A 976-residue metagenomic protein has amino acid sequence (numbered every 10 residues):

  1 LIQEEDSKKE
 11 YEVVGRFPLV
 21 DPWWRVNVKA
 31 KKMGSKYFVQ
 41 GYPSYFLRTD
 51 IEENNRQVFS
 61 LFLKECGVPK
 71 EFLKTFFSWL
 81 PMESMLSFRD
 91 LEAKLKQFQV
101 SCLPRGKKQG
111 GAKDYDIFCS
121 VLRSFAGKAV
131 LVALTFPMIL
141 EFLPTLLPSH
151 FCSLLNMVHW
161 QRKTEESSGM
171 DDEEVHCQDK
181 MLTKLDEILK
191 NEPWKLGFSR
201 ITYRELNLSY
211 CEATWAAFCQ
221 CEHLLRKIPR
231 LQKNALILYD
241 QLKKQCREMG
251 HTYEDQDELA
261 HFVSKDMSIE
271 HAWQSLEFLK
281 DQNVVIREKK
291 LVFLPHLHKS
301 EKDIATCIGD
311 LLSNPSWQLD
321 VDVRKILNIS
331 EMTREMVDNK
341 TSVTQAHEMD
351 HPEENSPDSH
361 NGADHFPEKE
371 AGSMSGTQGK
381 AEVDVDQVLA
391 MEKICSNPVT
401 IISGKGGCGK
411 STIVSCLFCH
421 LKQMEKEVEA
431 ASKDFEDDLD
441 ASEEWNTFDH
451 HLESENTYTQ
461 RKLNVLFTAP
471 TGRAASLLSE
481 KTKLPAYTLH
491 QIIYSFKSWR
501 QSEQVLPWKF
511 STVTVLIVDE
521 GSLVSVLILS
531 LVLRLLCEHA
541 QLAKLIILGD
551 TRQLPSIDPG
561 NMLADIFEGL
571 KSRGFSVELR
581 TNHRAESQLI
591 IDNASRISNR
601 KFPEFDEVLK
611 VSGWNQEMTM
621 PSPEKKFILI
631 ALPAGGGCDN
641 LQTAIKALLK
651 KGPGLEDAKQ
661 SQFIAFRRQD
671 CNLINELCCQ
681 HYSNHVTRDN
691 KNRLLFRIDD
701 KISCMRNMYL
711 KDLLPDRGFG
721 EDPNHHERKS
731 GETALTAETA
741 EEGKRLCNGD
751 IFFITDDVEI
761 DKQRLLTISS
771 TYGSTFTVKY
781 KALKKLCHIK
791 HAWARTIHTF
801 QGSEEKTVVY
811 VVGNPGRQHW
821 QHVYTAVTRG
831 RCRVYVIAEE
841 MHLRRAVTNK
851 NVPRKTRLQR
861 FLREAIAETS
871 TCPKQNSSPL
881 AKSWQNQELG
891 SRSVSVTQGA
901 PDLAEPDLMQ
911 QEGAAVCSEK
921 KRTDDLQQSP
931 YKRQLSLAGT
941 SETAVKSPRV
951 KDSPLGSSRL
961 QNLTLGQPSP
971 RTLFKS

Functional and structural regions predicted by a protein language model:
L1-S168: N-terminal, non-catalytic alpha-helical interaction modules of very large eukaryotic scaffold proteins
L134, M138-R226: Long, low-complexity, charged/polar intrinsically disordered regions in eukaryotic proteins
C219-D257, F418: Positively charged, polyanion-binding regions of nucleic-acid-associated proteins
H261-F366: Interdomain "pre-motor" coupling segment immediately N-terminal to P-loop NTPase/helicase cores
V343-A346, P357, T377-S396, L452-S454: Pre-Walker A adenine-sensing motif
V388-M391, C395-N615, M841: ASCE P-loop NTPase helicase motor core
K410, R552-C747, E759, T869 (+4 more regions): Conserved helicase motor core of P-loop NTPases
T736-K744, N748-S976: C-terminal accessory regions
